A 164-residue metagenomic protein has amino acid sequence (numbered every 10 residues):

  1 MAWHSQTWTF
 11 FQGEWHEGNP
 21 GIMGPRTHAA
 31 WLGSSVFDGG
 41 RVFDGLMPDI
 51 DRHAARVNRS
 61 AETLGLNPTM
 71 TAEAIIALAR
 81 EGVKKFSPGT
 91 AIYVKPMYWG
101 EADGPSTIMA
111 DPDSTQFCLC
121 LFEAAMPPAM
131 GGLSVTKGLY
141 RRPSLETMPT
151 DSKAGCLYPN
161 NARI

Functional and structural regions predicted by a protein language model:
M1-T69, A77-E81, W99, I108-I164: Helix-start/capping segments and mature chain N-termini
I76-G104: Short, acidic/charged, Gly/Pro-enriched secondary-structure junctions
